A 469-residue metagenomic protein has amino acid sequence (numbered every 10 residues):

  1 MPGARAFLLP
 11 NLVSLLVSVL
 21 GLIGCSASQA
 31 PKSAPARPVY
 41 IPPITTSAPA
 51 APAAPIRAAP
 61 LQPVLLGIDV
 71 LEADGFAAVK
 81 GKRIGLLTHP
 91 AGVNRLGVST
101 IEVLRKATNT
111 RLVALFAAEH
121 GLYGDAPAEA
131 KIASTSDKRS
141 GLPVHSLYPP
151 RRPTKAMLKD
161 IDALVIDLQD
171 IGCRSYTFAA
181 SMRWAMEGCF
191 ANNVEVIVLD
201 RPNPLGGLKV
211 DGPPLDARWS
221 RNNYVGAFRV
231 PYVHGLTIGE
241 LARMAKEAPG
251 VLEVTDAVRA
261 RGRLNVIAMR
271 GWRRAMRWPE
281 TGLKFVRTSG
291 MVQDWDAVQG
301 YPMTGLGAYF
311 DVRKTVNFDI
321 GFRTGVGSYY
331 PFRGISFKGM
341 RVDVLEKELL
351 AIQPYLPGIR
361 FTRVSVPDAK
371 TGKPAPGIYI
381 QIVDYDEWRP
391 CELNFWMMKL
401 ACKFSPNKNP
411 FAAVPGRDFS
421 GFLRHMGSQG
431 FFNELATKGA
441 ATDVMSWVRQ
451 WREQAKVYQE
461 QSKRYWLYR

Functional and structural regions predicted by a protein language model:
P10-G24: Bacterial N-terminal signal peptides
S26-S28: Bacterial signal peptide processing site
G124-E129, I197-N222: Glycine-rich, charge-decorated loop segments at or immediately adjacent to ligand/cofactor-binding or catalytic sites
A128-I161, C173: Glycine-rich oxoanion-binding loops at beta->alpha junctions
D170-M182: Glycine/threonine-rich flexible loop motifs
R221-G307: Conserved anion/nucleotide-ligand pocket segment
W272-R363, D368: Glycine-rich, aromatic-lined ligand/substrate-binding cores of catalytic and carbohydrate-binding domains
Y330-P331, S336-Q450: Conserved functional hotspot residues or short segments at active or partner-binding sites across diverse domains
